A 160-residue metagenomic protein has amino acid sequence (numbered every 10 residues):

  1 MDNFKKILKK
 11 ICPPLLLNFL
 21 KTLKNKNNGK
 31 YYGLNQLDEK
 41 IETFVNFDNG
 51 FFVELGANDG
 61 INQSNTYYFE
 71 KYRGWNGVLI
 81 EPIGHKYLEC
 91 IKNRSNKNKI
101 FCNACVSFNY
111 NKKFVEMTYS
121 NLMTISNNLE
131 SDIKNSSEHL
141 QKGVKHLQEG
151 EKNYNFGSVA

Functional and structural regions predicted by a protein language model:
M1-A160: Phosphate/nucleotide-binding beta-alpha loop and adjacent structural elements of enzyme active sites
